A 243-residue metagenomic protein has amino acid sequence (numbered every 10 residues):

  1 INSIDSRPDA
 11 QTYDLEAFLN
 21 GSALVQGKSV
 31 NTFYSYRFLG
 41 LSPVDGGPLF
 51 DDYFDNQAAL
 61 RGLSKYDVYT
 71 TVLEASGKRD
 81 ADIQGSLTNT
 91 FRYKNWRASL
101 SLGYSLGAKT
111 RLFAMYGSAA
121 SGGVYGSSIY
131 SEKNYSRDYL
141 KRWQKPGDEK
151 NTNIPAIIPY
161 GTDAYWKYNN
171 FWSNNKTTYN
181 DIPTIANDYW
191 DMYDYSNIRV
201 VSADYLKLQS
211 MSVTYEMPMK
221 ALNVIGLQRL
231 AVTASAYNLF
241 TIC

Functional and structural regions predicted by a protein language model:
I1-C243: Outer/extracellular conduits and scaffolds centered on Gram-negative outer-membrane beta-barrels
